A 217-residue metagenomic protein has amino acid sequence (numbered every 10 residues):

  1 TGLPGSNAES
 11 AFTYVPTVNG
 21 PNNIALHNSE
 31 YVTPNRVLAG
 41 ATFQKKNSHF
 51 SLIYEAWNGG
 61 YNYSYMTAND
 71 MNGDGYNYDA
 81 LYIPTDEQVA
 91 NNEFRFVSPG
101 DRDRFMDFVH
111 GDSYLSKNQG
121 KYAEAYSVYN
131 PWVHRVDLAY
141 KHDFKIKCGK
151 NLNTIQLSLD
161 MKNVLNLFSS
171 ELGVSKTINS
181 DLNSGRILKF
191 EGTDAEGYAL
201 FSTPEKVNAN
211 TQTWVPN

Functional and structural regions predicted by a protein language model:
T1-A68, N72-G75: Gram-negative outer-membrane beta-barrel transporters
V32, R36, G40, P131 (+2 more regions): Short, well-structured alpha-helical interface segments that form or flank functional binding sites
P34, K45-N47, L152-T154, V164-L167: Strand-connecting loop/turn motifs
L38-T42, A139-K141, D160: Outer-membrane beta-barrel architecture
H49-G149, Q156, I178-P216: Extracytoplasmic gating/loop element in the C-terminal half of outer-membrane beta-barrel translocons and assembly
Y61-N62, V164-E171: Secretory-pathway/luminal and periplasmic proteins that interact with or process carbohydrate-rich
A125, M161-L165: Beta-stranded membrane pore/translocator domains
